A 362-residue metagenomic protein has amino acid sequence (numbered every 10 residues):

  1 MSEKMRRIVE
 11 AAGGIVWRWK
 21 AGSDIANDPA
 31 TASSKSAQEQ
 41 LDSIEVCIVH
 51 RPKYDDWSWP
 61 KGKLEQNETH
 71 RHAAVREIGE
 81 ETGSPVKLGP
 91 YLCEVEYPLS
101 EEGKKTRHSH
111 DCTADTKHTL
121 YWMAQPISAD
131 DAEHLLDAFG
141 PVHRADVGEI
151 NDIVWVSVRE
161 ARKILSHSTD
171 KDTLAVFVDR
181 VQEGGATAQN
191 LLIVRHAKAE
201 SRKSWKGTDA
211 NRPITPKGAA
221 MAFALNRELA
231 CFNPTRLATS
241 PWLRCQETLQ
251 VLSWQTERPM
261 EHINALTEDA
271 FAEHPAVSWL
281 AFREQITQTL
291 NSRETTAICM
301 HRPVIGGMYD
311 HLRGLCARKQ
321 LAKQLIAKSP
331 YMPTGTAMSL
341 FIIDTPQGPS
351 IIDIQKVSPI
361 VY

Functional and structural regions predicted by a protein language model:
S2-W59, L192-H196: N-terminal strand-loop-strand
S36-K87, W205-R212: Conserved Nudix-box catalytic region and its N-terminal flanking loop in Nudix hydrolases and closely related
D55-D56, E133-R195, S201: Nudix hydrolase/Nudix homology domain
G62, A186-H274, G306, C316-K319 (+1 more regions): Active-site-proximal alpha-helix that buttresses catalytic centers in soluble enzyme cores
P85-V95, R258-N264: A short coil-to-beta-strand element that immediately follows conserved catalytic motifs
E96-F139: Active-site-adjacent beta-strand/loop module that shapes the phosphate/pyrophosphate-binding cleft
S166, K171, A175-E183, T187-Q189 (+4 more regions): Non-catalytic terminal regions with compositionally biased, polar/charged low complexity
E183, R283-G348: Active-site-adjacent alpha-helix immediately C-terminal to a catalytic or transition-state-stabilizing loop
